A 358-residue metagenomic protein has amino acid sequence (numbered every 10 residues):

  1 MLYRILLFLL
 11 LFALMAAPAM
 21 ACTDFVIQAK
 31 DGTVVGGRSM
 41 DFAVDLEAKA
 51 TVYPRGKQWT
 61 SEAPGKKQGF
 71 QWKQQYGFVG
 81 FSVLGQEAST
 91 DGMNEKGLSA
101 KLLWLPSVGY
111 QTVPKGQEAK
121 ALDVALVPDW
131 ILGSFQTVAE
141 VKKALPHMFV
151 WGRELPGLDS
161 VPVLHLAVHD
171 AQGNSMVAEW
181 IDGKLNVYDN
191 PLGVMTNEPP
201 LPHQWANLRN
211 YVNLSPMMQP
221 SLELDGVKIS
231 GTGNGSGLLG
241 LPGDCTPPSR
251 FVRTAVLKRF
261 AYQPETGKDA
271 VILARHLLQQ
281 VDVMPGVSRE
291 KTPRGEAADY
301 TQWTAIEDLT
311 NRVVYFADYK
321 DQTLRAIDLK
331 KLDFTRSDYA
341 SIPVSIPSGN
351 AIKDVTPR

Functional and structural regions predicted by a protein language model:
M1-L7: Bacterial N-terminal signal peptides that target proteins for export
I5, D45-L46, Y110-Q111, M176-E179 (+2 more regions): Short helix/loop capping segments that flank catalytic or ligand/cofactor-binding pockets
M15-A21: Sec/Tat signal peptide C-region and signal peptidase I cleavage site
A21-V35, A43, K49, R153-E154 (+3 more regions): C-terminus-biased signal that marks the final domain/tail of proteins
T23-A119, M148, G152, D354-R358: A contiguous strand-loop segment
V35-G37, S99-L102, A167-H169, V177 (+1 more regions): Structural recognition of the beta-strand scaffold that forms the well-ordered cores of secreted hydrolase catalytic
E118-E154, G267-H276: Proteins synthesized as precursors that undergo proteolytic processing into mature forms
V138, K142-W180: Aromatic- and glycine-enriched pocket-lining scaffold segments that form the walls of small-molecule binding clefts
